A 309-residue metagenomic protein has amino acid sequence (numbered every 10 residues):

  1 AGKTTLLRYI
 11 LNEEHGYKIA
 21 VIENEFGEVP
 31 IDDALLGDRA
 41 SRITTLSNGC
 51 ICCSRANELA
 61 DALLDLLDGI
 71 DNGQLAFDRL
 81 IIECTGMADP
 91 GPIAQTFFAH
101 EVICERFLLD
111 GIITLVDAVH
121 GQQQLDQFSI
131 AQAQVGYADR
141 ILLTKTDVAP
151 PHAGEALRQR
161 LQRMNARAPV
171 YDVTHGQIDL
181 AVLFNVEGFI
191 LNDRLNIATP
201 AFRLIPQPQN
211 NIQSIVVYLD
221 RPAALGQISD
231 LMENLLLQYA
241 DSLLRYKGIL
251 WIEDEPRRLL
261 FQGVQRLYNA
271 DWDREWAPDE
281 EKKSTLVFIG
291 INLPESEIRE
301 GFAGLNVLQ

Functional and structural regions predicted by a protein language model:
A1, T5-Q124: Nucleotide-state-sensitive switch-loop elements of NTP-binding domains
L6, A62, L66, P92-T96 (+3 more regions): Alpha-helical scaffold elements adjacent to nucleotide-binding pockets in ATP/GTP-utilizing enzyme cores
N72, C104, I130-A133, Q207: Structural motif
L108, I130, A153: Short acidic-hydrophobic sequence patches enriched in Asp/Glu that either
A133, Y137-E281, I291-Q309: C-terminal accessory "lid"/substrate-recognition subdomains
